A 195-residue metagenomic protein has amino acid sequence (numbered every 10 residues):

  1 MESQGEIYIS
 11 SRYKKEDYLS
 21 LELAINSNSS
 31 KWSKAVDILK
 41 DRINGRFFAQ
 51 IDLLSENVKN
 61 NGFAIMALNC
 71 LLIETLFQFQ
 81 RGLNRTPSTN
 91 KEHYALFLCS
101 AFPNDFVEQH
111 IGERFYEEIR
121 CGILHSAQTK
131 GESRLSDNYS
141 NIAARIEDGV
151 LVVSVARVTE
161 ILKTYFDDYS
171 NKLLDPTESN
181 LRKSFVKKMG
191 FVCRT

Functional and structural regions predicted by a protein language model:
M1-E2, L72: Eukaryotic non-globular interaction segments with acidic/serine-rich, low-complexity composition and alpha-helical
S3, I7-Q50, I111-G112, S126-T195: Polyanionic, low-complexity intrinsically disordered segments
Y18, F47-F48, F63, F77-F79 (+7 more regions): Phenylalanine-focused residue identity feature
K34-C99: Short, contiguous, well-structured surface segments enriched in hydrophobic/aromatic residues
D37, V58, D105-F106, D148: Residues at structural and domain junctions
F77-T89, V107, H125, T129-L135: Short, solvent-exposed secondary-structure capping/transition elements
R85-S100, R134-D148: Short, charged amphipathic alpha-helical segments flanked by flexible coils
A95-S133: Short, mixed-charge amphipathic alpha-helical segments
